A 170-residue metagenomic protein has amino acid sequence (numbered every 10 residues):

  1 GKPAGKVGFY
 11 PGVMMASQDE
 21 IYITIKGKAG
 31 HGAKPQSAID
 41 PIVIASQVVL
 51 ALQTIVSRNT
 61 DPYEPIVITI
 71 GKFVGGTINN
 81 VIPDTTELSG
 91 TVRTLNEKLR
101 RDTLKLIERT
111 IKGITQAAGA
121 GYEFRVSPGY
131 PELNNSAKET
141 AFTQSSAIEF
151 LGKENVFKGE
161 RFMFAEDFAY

Functional and structural regions predicted by a protein language model:
G1-P83, M163-F168: Histidine/acidic-residue-rich, glycine-tolerant segments that coordinate divalent metal ions
D19, I78-T86, I114-Y122, K138-T140: A glycine-rich, aromatic-flanked flexible loop/lid motif
I23-I25, T86-T94, F124-P128: Short, hydrophobic beta-strand segments
Q36, N96-R101, K105, R161-M163 (+1 more regions): Active-site glycine- and acidic-residue-rich loops that bind and position anionic ligands or nucleotide-like cofactors
I44-N59, L106-A118, F142-F150: Generic non-transmembrane alpha-helical segments
S57-V67, Q116-R125, K153-R161: Flexible, glycine/charged-enriched surface loops at secondary-structure junctions
N79-K105: A conserved active-site cap/scaffold subdomain adjacent to cofactor or substrate pockets
R125-Y170: An extended, acidic, His-containing surface patch that forms the Zn2+-binding/catalytic region of metallohydrolases
